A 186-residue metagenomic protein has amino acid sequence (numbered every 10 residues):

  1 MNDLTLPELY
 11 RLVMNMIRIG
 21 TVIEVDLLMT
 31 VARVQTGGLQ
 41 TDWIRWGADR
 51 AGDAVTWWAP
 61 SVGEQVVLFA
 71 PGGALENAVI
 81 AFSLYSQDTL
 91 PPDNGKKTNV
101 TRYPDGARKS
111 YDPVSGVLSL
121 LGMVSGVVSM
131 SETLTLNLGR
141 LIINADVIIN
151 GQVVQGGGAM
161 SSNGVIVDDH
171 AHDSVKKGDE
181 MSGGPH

Functional and structural regions predicted by a protein language model:
M1-S115, E180-H186: Exposed beta-strand/loop interface patches that mediate assembly or binding
M1-T5, M123-H186: Intrinsic-disorder/coil detector with helix-boundary
V31-R33, V79, S119, T135 (+1 more regions): General beta-strand recognition
W43-W46, A78-V79, P91-D93, L120-G122 (+3 more regions): A short, polar/proline- and glycine-enriched secondary-structure boundary/capping micro-motif
R102-D105, G116-V117, L121-S125, M130: Surface-exposed recognition patches
